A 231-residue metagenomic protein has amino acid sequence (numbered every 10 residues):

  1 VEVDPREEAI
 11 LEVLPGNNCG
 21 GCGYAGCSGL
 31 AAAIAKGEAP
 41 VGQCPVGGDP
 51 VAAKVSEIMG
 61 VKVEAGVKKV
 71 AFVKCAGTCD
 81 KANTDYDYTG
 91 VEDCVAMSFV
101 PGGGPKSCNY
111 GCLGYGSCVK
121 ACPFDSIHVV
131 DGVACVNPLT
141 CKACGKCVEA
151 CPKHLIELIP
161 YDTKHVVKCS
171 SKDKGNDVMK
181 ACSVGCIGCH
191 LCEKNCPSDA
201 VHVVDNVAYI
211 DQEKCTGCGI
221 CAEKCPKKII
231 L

Functional and structural regions predicted by a protein language model:
V1-N195, D199-H202, K224, K228-L231: Ferredoxin-type iron-sulfur electron-transfer modules and their immediate structural context
A134, V207-A208: Hydrophobic residues embedded in beta-strands of well-ordered beta-sheets
